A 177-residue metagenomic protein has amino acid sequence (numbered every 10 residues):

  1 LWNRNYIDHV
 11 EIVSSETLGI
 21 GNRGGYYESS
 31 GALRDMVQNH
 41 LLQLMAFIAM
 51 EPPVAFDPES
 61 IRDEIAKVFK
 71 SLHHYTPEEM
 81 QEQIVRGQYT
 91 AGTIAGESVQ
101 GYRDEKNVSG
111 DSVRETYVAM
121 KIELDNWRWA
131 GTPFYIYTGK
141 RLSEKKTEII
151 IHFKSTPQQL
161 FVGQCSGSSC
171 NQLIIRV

Functional and structural regions predicted by a protein language model:
L1-V177: Secretory/organelle targeting and membrane-embedding segments
